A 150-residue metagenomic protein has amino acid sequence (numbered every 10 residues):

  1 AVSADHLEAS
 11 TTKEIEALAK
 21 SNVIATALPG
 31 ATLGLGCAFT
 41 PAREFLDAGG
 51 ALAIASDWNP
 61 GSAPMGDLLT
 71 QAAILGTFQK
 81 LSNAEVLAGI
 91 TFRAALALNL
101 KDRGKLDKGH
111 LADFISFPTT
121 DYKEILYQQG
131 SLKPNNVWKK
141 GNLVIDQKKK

Functional and structural regions predicted by a protein language model:
A1-K105, Q129: Active-site-adjacent C-terminal substructures of enzyme catalytic domains
I90-F92, K108-K150: C-terminal cap of metal-dependent C-N hydrolases
